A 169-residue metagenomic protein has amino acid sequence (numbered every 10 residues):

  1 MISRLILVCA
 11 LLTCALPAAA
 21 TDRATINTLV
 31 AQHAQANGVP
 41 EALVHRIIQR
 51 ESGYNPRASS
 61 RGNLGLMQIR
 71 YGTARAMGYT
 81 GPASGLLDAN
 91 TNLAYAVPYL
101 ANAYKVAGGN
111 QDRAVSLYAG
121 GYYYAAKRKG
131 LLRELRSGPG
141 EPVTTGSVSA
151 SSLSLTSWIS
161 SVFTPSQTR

Functional and structural regions predicted by a protein language model:
M1-V8: Sec-dependent signal peptide recognition, specifically the positively charged N-region followed immediately by
L5, L16-G53: Export/targeting segments at the very N-terminus of extracytoplasmic proteins
A19-T28, Q32, R133-R169: Proline-rich, low-complexity linker regions of envelope-associated factors in Gram-negative bacteria
N27, A31, E41-H45, L66-Y71 (+2 more regions): Extracytoplasmic/secreted envelope proteins and their assembly/folding machinery, especially bacterial periplasmic
S52-N55, T73-A76, G121-Y124: Solvent-exposed loop/turn segments at secondary-structure junctions within structured extracellular/periplasmic domains
G62-Y79: Substrate-binding/active-site groove segments that recognize and process beta-1,4-linked N-acetyl-hexosamine
P82-N92: A short, structured beta-strand-centered segment in the mid-to-C-terminal lobe of catalytic cores from group-transfer
A94-L135: Catalytic and binding regions of secreted/periplasmic enzymes and modules that target cell-wall glycans
